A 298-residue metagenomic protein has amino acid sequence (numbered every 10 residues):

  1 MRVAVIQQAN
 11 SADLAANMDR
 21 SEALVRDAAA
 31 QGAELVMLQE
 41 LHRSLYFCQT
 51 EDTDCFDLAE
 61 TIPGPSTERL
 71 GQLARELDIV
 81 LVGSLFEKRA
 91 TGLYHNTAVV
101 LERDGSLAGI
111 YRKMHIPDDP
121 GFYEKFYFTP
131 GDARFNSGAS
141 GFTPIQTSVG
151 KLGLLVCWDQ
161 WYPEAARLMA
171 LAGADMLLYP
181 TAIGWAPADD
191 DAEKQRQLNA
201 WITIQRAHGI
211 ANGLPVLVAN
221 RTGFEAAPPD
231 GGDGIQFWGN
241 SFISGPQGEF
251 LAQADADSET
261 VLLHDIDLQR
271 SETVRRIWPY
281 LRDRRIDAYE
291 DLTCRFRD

Functional and structural regions predicted by a protein language model:
M1-Q8: Short beta-strand segments enriched in small/hydrophobic residues
V3, N17, V25-D54, A74 (+7 more regions): Active-site beta-strand/loop signature of hydrolases that rely on acidic residues for catalysis
R43-Y46, R89, F224: Short, active-site-adjacent cap segments at secondary-structure transitions
E51, V99, I110-P117, F242 (+1 more regions): Short beta->alpha transition motifs characteristic of CBS
A59-V82, K151, C157-T260: CN hydrolase (nitrilase-like) catalytic-core segments centered on the catalytic cysteine and neighboring Lys/Glu
E60, Q72, R89-D189, E193-T203 (+1 more regions): Active-site catalytic loop in hydrolytic enzyme cores
G83-L85, T97-V100, T143, S241-I243 (+1 more regions): Short beta-strand scaffold segments in enzyme catalytic cores
S271-D298: A conserved C-terminal secondary-structure "cap"
